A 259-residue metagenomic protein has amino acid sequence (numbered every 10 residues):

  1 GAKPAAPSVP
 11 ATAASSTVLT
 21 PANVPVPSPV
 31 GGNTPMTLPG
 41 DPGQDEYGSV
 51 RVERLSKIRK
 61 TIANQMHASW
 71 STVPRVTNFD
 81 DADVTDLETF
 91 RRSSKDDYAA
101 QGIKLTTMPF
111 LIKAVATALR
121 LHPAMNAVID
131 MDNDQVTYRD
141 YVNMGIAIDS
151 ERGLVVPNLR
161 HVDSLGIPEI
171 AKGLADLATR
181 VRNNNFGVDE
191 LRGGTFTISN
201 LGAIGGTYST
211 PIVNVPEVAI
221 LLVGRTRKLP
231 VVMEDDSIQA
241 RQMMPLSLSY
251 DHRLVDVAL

Functional and structural regions predicted by a protein language model:
G1-L259: C-terminal catalytic/motor cores of large multi-domain enzyme assemblies
